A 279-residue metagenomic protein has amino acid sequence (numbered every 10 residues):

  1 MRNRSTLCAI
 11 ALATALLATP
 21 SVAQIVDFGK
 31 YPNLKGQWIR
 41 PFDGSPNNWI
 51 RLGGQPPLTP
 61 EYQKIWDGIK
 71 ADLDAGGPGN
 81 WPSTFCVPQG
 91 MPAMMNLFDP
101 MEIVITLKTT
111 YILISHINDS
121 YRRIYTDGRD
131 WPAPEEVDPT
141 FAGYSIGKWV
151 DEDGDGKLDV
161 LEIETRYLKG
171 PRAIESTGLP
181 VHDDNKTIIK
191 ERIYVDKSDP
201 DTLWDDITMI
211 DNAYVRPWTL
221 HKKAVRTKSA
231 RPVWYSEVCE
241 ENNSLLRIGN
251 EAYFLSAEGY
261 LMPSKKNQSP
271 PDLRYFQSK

Functional and structural regions predicted by a protein language model:
M1-I10: Bacterial N-terminal signal peptides that target proteins for export
A18-P20: N-terminal signal peptide c-region/cleavage motif recognized by signal peptidases
V22-K279: PEST-like low-complexity, intrinsically disordered acidic/proline/serine-rich tracts that flank trafficking/processing
